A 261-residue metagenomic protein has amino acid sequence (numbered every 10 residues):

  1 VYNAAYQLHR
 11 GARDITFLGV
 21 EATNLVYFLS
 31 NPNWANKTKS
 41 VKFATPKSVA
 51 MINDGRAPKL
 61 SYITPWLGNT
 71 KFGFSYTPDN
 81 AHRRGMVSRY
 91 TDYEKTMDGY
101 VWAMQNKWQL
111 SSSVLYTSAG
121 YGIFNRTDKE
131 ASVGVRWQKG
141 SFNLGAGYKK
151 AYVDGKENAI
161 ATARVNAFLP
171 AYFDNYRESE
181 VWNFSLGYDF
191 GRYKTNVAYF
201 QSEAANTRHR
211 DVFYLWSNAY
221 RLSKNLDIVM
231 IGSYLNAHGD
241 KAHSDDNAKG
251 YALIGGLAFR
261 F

Functional and structural regions predicted by a protein language model:
V1-A81, N106-S113: Outer membrane beta-barrel
L8-T16, M86, K156-I160, A242-S244: Outer-membrane beta-barrel and related beta-rich outer-membrane complex signature in Gram-negative bacteria
P46-K47, R84-T91, A167-F173, S202-A205 (+1 more regions): Extracellular loop and loop/strand-boundary signature of outer-membrane beta-barrel proteins
V49-N53, T91-K95, F124, D174-N175: Short Gly/Pro-enriched turn/cap motifs at secondary-structure boundaries
I52, L67, F74-M97, V101-A103 (+1 more regions): Outer-membrane pore/translocation modules
M97-Y220: Detector for outer-membrane/organellar transmembrane beta-barrel domains, recognizing the amphipathic beta-strand
L215-A237: C-terminal closing repeat unit and adjoining cap/tail of repeat-based domains
K249-F261: Outer-membrane beta-barrel "beta-signal"
